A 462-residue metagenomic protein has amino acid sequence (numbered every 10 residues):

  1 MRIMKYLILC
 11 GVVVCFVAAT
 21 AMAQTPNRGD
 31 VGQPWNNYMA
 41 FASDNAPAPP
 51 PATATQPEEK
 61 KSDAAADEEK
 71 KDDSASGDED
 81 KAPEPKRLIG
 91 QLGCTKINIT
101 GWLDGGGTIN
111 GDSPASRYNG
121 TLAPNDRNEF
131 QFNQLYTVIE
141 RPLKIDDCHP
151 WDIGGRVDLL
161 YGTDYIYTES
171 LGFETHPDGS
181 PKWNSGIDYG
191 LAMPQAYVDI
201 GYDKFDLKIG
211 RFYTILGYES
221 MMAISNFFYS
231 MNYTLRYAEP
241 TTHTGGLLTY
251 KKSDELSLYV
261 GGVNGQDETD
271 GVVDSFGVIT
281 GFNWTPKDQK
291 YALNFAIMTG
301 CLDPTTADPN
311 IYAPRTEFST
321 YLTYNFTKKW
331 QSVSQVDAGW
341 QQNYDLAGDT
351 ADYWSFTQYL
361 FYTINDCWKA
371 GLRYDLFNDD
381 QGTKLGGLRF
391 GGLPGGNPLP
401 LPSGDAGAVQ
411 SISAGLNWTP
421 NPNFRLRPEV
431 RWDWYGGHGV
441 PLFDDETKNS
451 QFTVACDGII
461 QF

Functional and structural regions predicted by a protein language model:
C10, F16, A21-G120: N-terminal periplasmic/intermembrane-space "pro-region" immediately following the signal or transit peptide
D30, T121-P124, Y165-T168, K182-G186 (+1 more regions): Outer-membrane beta-barrel pore domains
P83-I99, L143-I153, K204, L216 (+5 more regions): Short loop/turn motifs that connect adjacent beta-strands in outer-membrane beta-barrel proteins
G93-K96, T108-F132, G437-T447: Surface-exposed strand-loop-strand hairpins of Gram-negative outer-membrane beta-barrel proteins
T95, N128-L135, Y189-P194, D203 (+6 more regions): Residues that define the transmembrane beta-barrel architecture of outer-membrane proteins
N98, P124-T163: Glycine- and aromatic-enriched membrane insertion/assembly motifs of diderm outer-membrane and organelle channel
G101, F132-R141, Q195-I200, I209 (+8 more regions): Residues on the lipid-exposed face of transmembrane beta-strands in outer-membrane beta-barrel proteins
D112-R127, Q131, D164-W284, A292-C301 (+2 more regions): Surface-exposed coil loops of outer-membrane beta-barrel proteins
